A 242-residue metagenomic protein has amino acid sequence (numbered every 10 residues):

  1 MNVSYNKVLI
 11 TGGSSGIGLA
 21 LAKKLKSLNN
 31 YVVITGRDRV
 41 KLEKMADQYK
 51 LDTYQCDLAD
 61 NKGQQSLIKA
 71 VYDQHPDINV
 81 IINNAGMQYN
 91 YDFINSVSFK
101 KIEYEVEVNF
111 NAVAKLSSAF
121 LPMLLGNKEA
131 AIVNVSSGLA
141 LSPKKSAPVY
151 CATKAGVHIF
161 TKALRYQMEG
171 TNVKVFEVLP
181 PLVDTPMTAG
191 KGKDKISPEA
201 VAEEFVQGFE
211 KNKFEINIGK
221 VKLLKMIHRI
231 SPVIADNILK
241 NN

Functional and structural regions predicted by a protein language model:
S14-G16: Conserved glycine-rich cofactor-binding loop
L28-E43: Conserved glycine-rich Rossmann-like NAD(P)H-binding loop of the short-chain dehydrogenase/reductase
C56-L67, F99: The beta1-alpha1 cofactor-binding region of Rossmann-like NAD(H)/NADP(H)-dependent oxidoreductases
Q88-E103, S146: Conserved mid-core segment of classical short-chain dehydrogenase/reductases
S117, T153: Active-site helix of classical SDR
S137: Residue(s) in the substrate-gating loop at a strand-loop-helix junction that position the organic substrate next
A189-R229: C-terminal helical subdomain
